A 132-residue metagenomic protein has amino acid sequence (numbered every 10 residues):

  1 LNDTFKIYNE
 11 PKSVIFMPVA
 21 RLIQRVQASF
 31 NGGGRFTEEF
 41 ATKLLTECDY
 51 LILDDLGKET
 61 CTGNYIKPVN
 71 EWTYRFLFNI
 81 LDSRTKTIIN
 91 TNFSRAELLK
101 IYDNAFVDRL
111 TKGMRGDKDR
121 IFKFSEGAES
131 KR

Functional and structural regions predicted by a protein language model:
N2, A20-Q24, S29, L56-R132: Replace "adjacent to P-loop NTPase cores in ATP/GTP-dependent enzymes" with "adjacent to NTP-binding cores
F5-C48, T60, N64-P68: Short glycine-rich substrate-engagement loop in P-loop NTPases that contacts/grips substrate
K12-S13, E47-L51, S83-I89: Loop/turn-to-beta-strand initiation segments
